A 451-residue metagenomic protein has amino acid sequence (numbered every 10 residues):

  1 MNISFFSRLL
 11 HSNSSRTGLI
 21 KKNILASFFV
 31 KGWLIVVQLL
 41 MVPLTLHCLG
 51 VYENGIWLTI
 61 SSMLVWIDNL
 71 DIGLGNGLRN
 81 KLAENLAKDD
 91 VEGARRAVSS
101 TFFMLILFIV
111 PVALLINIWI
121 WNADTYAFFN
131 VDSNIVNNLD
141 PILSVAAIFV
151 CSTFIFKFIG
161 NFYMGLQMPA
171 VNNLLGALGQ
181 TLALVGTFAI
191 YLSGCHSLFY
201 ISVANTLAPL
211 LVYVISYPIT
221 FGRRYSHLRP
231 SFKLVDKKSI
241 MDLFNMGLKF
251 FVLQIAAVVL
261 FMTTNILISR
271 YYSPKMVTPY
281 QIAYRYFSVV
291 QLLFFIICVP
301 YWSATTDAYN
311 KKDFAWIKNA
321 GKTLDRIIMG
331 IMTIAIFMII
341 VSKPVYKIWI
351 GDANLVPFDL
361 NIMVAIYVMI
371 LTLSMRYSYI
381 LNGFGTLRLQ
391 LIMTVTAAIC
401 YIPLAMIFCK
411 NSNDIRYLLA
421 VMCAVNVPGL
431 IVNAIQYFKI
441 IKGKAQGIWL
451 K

Functional and structural regions predicted by a protein language model:
M1-I20, N134-N137, L198-S202, S216-F261 (+3 more regions): Interhelical loop/hinge segments that connect adjacent transmembrane helices in multipass membrane
I3, G18-E84, A113, F149 (+3 more regions): Signature of the first transmembrane helix
K21, V150-L178, F199, I366-T396: Membrane-interface junctions at transmembrane-helix termini in multi-pass inner-membrane proteins
K22-L39, G179, A183, I201-F221 (+3 more regions): Transmembrane helical elements of multi-pass membrane transporters/channels
V30, N173-R224, T396-C400, D414-K439: Hydrophobic alpha-helical transmembrane segments
M41, I72-K88, G165, Y225-S226 (+2 more regions): Helix-loop junctions and terminal segments of transmembrane helices in multi-pass membrane transport/translocation
L44-V65, A97, L198-V203, K238-M246 (+4 more regions): Interfacial/gating helices of multi-pass transporter permease domains
W121-V145, P274-K275, F314, I340-M369 (+1 more regions): Interfacial segments at transmembrane-helix termini and the short loops linking adjacent helices
